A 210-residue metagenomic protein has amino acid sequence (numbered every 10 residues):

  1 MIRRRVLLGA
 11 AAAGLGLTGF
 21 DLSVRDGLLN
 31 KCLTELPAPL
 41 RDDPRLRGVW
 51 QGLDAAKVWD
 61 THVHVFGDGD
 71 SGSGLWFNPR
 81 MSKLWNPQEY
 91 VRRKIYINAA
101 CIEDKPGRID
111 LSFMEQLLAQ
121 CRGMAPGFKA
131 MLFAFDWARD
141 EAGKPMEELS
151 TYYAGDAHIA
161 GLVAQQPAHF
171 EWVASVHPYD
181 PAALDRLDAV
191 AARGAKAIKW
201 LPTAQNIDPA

Functional and structural regions predicted by a protein language model:
M1-V6: Twin-arginine (Tat) signal peptide motif
L7-G14, F20-A210: Helix-coil boundary/capping segments in enzymes
